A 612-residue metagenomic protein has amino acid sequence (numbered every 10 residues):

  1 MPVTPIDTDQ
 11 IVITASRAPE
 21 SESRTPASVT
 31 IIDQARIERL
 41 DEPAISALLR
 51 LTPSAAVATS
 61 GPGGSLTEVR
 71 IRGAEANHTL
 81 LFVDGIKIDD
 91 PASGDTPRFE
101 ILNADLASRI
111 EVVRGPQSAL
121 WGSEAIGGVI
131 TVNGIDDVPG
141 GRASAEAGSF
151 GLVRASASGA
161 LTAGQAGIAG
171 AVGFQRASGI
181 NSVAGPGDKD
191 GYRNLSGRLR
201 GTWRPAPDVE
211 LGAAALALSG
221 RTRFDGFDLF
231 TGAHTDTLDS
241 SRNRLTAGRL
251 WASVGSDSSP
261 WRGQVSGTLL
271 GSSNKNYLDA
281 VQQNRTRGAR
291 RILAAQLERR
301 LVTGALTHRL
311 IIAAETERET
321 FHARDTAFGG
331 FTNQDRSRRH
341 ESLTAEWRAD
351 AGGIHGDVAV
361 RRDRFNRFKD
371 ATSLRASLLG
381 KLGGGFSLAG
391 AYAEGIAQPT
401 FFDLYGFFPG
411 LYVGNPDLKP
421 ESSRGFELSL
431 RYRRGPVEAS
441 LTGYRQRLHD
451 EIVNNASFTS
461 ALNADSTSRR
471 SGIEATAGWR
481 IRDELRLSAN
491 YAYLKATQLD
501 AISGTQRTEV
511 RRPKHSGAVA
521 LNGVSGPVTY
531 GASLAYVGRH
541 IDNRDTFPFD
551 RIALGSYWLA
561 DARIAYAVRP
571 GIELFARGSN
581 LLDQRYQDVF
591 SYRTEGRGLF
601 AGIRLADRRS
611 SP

Functional and structural regions predicted by a protein language model:
D7-L40, E68, A76: N-terminal periplasmic "start-of-domain" segments of outer-membrane beta-barrel proteins
S46, R50-I86, D90, S108: Extracytoplasmic beta-strand/coil segments of soluble accessory domains associated with Gram-negative outer-membrane
K87-R114: Short acidic/polar hinge/loop motifs at secondary-structure boundaries that mediate gating or recognition
S118-A119, T131, V138-G140, E146 (+1 more regions): Periplasmic-side early beta-strands and strand-to-turn transitions of outer-membrane beta-barrels
R204-G220, S241-G383, V437-G443, R486-S488: Face-selective signature of the C-terminal outer-membrane beta-barrel domain
F230-D257, R336-R338, K381, G385-S387 (+5 more regions): Outer-membrane beta-barrel signature, preferentially recognizing the C-terminal barrel domain of Gram-negative
D350, I354-H355, Y444-R447, A464-R544 (+2 more regions): Gram-negative outer-membrane beta-barrel transporters
Y536-D545, I564-P612: C-terminal beta-signal and adjacent terminal beta-strands/loops of Gram-negative outer-membrane beta-barrel proteins
